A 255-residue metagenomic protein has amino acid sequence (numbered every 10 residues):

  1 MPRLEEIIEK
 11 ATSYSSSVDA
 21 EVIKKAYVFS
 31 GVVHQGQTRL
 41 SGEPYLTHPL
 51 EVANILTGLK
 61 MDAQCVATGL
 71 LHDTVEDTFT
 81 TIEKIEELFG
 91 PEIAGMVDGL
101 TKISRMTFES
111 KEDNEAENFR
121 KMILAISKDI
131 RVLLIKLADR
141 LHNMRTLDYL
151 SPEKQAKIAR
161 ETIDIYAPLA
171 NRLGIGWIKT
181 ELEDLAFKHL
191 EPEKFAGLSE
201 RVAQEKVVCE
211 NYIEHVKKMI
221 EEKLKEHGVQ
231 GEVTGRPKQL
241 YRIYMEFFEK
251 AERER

Functional and structural regions predicted by a protein language model:
M1-R255: Active-site helical microenvironments for divalent-metal-assisted chemistry
